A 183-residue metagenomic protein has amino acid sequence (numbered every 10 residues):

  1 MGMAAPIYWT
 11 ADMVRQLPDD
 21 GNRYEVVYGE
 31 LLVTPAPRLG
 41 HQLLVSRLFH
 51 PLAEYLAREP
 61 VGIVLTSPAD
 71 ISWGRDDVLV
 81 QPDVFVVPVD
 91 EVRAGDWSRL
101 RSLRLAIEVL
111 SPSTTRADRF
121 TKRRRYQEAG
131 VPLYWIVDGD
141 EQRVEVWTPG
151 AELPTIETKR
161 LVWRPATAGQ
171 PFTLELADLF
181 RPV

Functional and structural regions predicted by a protein language model:
M1-V183: Gly/Pro/Ser/Thr-rich low-complexity, intrinsically disordered segments predominantly at protein N-termini
